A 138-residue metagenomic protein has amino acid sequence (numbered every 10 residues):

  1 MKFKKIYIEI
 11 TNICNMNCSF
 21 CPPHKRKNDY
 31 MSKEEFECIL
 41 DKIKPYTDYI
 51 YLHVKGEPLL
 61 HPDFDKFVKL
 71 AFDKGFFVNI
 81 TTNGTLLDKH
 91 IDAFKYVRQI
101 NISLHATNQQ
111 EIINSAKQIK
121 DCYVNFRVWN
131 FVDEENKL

Functional and structural regions predicted by a protein language model:
M1-Q99, Q110-I112: Conserved alpha-helical substructure of the radical SAM core
I43, A116-K120: Hydrophobic, Leu/Ile/Phe/Ala-enriched alpha-helical segments that form helix-helix packing faces
N83, H105, W129-F131: Cofactor-binding loop segments of dinucleotide-utilizing enzymes, especially the Rossmann-like FAD- and NAD(P)+-binding
H90, L104, N108-N114, D133-L138: Catalytic core of nucleotide-activated saccharide and alditol-phosphate transferases
V97-N108, R127: Non-cysteine beta-strand/loop elements that form the S-adenosyl-L-methionine
K120-L138: Conserved strand-turn element in the central/C-terminal portion of the radical SAM core barrel that lines
